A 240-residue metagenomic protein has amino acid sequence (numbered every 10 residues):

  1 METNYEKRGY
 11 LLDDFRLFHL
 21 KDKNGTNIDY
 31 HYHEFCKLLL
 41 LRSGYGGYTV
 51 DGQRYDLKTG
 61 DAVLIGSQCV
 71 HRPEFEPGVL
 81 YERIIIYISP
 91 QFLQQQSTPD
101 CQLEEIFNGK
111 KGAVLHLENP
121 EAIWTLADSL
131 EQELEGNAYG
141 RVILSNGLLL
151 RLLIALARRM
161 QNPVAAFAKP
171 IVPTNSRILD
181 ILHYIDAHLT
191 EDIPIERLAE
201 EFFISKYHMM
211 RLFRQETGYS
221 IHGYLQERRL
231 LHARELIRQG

Functional and structural regions predicted by a protein language model:
M1-K21, S67-G136, L153-V164: A hydrophobic/aromatic-rich effector-binding and dimerization subdomain of bacterial HTH-type transcriptional regulators
H31-Y48, L64: Short, conserved beta-strand element in jelly-roll/cupin
R42, W124-A138, L182, D186-L189 (+1 more regions): Regular secondary-structure segments
G52-G66: Short acidic-glycine-tyrosine-enriched beta hairpin
L134-R151, K169-V172: All-alpha amphipathic helical-bundle segments outside canonical DNA-binding/catalytic cores that form hydrophobic
D180, Y184-H232, R238-Q239: Basic/polar phosphate-binding segments, predominantly the helix-turn-helix DNA-binding elements of transcriptional
